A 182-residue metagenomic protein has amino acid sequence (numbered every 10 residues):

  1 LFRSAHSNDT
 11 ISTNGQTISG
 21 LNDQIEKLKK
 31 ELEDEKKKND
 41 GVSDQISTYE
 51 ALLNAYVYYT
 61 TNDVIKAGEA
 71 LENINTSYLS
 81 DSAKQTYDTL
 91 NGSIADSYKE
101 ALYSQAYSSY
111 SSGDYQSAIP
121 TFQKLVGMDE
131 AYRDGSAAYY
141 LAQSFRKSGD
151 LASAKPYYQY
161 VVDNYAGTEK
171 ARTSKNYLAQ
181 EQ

Functional and structural regions predicted by a protein language model:
S7-L28, L32-E35, N39-V42, I46: Long, heptad-repeat coiled-coil alpha-helices used as oligomerization/scaffolding rods
I11, Q16-T17, Q45-E50, N62-K66 (+3 more regions): Generic helix N-cap/helix-start motif at coil->alpha-helix transitions
N73-S93, L125-R133, V162-K175: Short solvent-exposed coil/turn linkers within tandem alpha-helical repeat scaffolds
D88-Y140, S144: Alpha-helical adaptor scaffolds
